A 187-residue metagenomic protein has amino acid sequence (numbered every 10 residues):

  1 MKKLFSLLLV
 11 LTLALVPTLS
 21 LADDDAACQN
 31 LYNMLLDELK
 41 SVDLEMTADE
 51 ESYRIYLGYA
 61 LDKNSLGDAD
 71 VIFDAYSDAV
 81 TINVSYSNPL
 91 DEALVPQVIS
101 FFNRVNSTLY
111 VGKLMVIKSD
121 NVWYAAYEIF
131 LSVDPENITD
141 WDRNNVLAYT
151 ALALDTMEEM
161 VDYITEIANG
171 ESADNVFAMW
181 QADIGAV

Functional and structural regions predicted by a protein language model:
M1-L4: Positively charged n-region of N-terminal signal peptides that target proteins for export
L8-V16: Bacterial N-terminal signal peptides
P17-D24: Sec-dependent signal peptide cleavage junction
D25-M46: Amphipathic alpha-helical segments
K40-P89: Ser/Thr-rich, low-complexity intrinsically disordered terminal regions
N83-E128, S132: Short, internal acidic amphipathic alpha-helical interface segments that mediate docking to partner proteins
V133-T150: A short acidic/glycine-rich loop-to-helix N-cap element
Y163-V187: Short, highly charged C-terminal tails/helix-capping segments
